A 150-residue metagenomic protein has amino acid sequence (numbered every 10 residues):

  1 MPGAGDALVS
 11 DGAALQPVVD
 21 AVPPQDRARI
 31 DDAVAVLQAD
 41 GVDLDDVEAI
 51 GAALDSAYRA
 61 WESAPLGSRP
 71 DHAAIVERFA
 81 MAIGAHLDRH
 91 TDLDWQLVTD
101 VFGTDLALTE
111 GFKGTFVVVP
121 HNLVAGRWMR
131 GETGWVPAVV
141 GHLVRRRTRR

Functional and structural regions predicted by a protein language model:
P2-A73: N-terminal low-complexity, intrinsically disordered segments
L37-D40, L44, A60-S68, H86-H90 (+4 more regions): Short secondary-structure junctions and interdomain/linker hinges
W61-A64, A82, V98, V119 (+2 more regions): Generic signature of intrinsically disordered, low-complexity segments enriched in small/polar residues
L66-R69, G103, V136, L143: Amphipathic alpha-helical interaction segments
P70-A125: Amphipathic protein-protein interaction modules
T109-R150: A recognition module on extended beta-rich or small alphabeta surfaces enriched in W/G with H and D/E
